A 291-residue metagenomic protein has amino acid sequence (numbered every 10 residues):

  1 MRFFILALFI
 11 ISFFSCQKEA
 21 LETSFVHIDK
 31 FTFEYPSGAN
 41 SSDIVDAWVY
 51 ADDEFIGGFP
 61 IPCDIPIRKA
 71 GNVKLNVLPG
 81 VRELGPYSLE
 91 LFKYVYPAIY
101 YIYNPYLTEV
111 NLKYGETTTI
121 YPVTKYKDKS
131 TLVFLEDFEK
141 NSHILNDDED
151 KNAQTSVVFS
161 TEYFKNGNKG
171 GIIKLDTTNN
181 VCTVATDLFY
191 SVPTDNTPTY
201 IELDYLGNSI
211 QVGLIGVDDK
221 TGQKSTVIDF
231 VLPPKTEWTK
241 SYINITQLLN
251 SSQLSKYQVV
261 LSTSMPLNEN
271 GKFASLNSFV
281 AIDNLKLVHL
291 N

Functional and structural regions predicted by a protein language model:
F3, F9-F31, N291: Bacterial Sec-dependent N-terminal signal peptides
A51, K69-L89: A short, solvent-exposed beta-strand micro-motif common in secreted/extracellular proteins
E83-T119: Structured interaction patches on ligand/partner-binding surfaces of diverse proteins
T119-A153, F279-K286, N291: Extracellular carbohydrate-recognition regions
F138, T186-I210, I243, L285: Extra-cytoplasmic beta-strand recognition segments
A153-T183: Short carbohydrate-recognition loop motifs
Q223-V260, S275: Extracellular carbohydrate recognition and processing domains and analogous Trp-centered ligand-binding platforms
L267-N284: Extracellular carbohydrate recognition
